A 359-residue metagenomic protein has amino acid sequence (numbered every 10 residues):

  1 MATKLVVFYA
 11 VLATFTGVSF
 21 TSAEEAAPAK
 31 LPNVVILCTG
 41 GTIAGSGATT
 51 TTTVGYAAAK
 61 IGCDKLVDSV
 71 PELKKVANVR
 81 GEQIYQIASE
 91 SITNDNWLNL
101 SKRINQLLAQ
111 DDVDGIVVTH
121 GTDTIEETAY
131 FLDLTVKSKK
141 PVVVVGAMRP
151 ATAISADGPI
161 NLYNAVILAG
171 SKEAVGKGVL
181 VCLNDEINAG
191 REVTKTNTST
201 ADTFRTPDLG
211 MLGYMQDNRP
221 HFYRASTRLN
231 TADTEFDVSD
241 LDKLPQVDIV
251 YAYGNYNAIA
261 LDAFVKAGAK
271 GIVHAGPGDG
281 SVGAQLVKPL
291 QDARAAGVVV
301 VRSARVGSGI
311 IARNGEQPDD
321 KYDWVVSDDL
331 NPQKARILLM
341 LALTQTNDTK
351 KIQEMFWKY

Functional and structural regions predicted by a protein language model:
V7-G17: Bacterial N-terminal signal peptides
E24-L107, K288, P332: ATP/NTP phosphate-donor binding region
K30-L31, L37, G62-L73, A189-G271 (+1 more regions): Accessory alpha-helical/coil subdomains and C-terminal extensions that flank or cap enzyme catalytic cores
T50-A59, T124, Y130-V143, G158-N164 (+2 more regions): A glycine- and small-aliphatic-rich helix-loop capping segment at beta-alpha/alpha-beta transitions that lines
V118-K140, V282-Q291: Short Gly/Thr/Asp-enriched flexible loops that form oxyanion-binding sites at enzyme active sites
T128-I160, V166-G170, A295-A304: Short, acidic/small-residue loops that bind anionic groups at enzyme active sites
V145-D217: Internal gly/pro-rich beta-alpha loop/helix module that stabilizes soluble enzyme cofactors or their anionic handles
D279-Y359: C-terminal non-catalytic interaction/assembly regions of soluble proteins
